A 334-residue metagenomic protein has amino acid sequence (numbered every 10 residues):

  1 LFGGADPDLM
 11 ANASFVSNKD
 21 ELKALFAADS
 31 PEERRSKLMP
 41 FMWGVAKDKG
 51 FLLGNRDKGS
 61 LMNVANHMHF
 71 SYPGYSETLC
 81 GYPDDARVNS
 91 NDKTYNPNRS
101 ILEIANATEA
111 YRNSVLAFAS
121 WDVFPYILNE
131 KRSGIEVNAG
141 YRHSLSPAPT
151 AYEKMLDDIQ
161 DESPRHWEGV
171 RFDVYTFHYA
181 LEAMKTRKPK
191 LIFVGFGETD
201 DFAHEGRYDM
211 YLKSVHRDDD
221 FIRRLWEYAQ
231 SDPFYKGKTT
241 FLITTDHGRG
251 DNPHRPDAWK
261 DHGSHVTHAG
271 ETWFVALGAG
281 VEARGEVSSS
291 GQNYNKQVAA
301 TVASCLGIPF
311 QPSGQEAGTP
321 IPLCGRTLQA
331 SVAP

Functional and structural regions predicted by a protein language model:
L1, D6-D8, S60-N63, P83-D85 (+4 more regions): Solvent-exposed loop/turn segments at secondary-structure junctions within structured extracellular/periplasmic domains
L1-F51: Active-site-proximal N-terminal segment of extracellular/periplasmic enzymes that hydrolyze or transfer
L1-G3, L52-R56, E77-C80, S114-A119 (+4 more regions): Structural recognition of the beta-strand scaffold that forms the well-ordered cores of secreted hydrolase catalytic
L25-E33, V88-D92, Y208-L212, W259-H262 (+2 more regions): Active-site rim elements
D29-T186, V298-A300, G318-L323: Active-site-proximal alpha/beta segments of enzymes that process anionic O-linked groups
T108-E109, G280, S289-G325: Non-catalytic, well-ordered alpha-helical segments in soluble enzyme domains
E130-K131, H178-R224: Active-site His/acidic residue clusters
T244-L277: Histidine-centered active-site microenvironments of extracellular/periplasmic hydrolases and transferases
